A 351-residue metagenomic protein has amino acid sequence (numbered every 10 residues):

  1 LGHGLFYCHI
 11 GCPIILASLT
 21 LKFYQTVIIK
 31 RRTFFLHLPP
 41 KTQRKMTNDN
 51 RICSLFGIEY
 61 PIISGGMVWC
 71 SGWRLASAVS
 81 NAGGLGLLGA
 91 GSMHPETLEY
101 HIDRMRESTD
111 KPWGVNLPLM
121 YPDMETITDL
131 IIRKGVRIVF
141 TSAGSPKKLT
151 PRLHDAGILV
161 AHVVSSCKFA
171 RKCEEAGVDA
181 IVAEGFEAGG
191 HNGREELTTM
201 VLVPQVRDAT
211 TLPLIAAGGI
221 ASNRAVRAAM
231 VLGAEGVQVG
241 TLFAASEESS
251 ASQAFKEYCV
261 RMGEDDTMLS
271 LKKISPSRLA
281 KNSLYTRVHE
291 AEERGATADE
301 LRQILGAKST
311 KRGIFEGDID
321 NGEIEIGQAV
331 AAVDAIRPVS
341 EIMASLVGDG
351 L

Functional and structural regions predicted by a protein language model:
I15, Y24, G348-L351: Compositionally biased, low-complexity linear motifs
K22-M46: Short, Lys/Arg-enriched N-terminal segments with co-localized hydrophobic residues within the first ~10-30 amino acids
R44-A209: Active-site entrance/lid segments in N-terminal catalytic domains of soluble metabolic enzymes
M67, G219-I220: Active-site metal-binding loops of divalent metal-dependent hydrolases
G193-I215, A221-L351: Conserved active-site-proximal phosphate/metal-binding subdomains
